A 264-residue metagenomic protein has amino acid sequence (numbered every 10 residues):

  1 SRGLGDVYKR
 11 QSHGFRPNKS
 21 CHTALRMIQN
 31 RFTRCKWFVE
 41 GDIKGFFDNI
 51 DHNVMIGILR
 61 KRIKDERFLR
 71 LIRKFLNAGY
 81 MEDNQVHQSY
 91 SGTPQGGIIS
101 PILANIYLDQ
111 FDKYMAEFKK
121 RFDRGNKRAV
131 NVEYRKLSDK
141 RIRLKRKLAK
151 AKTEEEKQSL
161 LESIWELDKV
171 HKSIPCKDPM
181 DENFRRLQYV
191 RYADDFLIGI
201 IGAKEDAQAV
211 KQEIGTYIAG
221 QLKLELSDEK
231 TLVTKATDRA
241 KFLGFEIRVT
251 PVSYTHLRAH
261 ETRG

Functional and structural regions predicted by a protein language model:
R2-Q11, T255-G264: Conserved small/polar residues in nucleotide/adenosyl-binding loops
R10-L226, T234, R239: Conserved polymerase palm-domain catalytic core
I201-V210, A219, K241-R258, R263: Active-site and adjacent loop segments of nucleotide-processing enzymes that use two-metal-ion phosphate chemistry
